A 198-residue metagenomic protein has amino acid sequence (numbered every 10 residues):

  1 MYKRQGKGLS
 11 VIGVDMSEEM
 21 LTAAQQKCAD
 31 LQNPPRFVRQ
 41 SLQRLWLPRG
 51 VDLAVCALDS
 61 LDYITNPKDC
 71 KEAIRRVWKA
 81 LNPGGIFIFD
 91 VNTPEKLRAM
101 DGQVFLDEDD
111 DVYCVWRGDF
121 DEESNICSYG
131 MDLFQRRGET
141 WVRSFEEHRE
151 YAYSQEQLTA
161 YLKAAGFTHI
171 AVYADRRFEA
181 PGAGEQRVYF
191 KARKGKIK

Functional and structural regions predicted by a protein language model:
K3-R44: Class I SAM-dependent methyltransferase SAM/SAH-binding core
Q43-A54: A short acidic, Gly/Pro-enriched loop at the edge of an enzyme's catalytic core that lines a small-molecule cofactor
V51, N125-C127, A183-V188: A short, glycine/Asx- and small/polar-enriched loop/turn that sits immediately N-terminal to a beta-strand
D52-D69: A short SAM/SAH-binding and catalytic strip from SAM-dependent methyltransferases
K71-I86: A short glycine-rich, Lys/Arg-flanked "PGG" loop and its adjoining helix->strand segment in the class I
I88-Y161: SAM-dependent methyltransferase
R149-K198: C-terminal lobe and adjacent flexible extensions of AdoMet/dcAdoMet transferase-like proteins
